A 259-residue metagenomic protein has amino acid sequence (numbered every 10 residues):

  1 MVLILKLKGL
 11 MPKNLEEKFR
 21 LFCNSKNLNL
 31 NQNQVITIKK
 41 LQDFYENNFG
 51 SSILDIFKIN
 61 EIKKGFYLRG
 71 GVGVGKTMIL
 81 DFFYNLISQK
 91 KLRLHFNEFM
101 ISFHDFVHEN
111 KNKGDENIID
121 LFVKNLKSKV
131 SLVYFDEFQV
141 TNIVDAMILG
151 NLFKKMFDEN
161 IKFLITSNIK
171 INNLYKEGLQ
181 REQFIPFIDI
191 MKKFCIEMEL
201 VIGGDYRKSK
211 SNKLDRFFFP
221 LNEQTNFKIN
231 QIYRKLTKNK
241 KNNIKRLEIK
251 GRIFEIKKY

Functional and structural regions predicted by a protein language model:
L28-L54: N-terminal pre-Walker A segment at the start of P-loop NTPase domains
L68: Hydrophobic anchor at the beta1->P-loop junction of P-loop NTPases
K76: Conserved lysine of the Walker
I79: Hydrophobic positions on the alpha1 helix immediately C-terminal to the Walker A/P-loop
L86-N112: AAA+/P-loop NTPase substrate/partner-engagement loops
N110-V130: Conserved alpha-helical scaffold flanking the Walker A/P-loop in AAA+ ATPase domains
Y134, K162-S167: Structural recognition of the conserved hydrophobic beta-strand(s) that form the central parallel beta-sheet of P-loop
D158, S167, I188-Y259: C-terminal regulatory/interaction module of P-loop NTP-utilizing enzymes
